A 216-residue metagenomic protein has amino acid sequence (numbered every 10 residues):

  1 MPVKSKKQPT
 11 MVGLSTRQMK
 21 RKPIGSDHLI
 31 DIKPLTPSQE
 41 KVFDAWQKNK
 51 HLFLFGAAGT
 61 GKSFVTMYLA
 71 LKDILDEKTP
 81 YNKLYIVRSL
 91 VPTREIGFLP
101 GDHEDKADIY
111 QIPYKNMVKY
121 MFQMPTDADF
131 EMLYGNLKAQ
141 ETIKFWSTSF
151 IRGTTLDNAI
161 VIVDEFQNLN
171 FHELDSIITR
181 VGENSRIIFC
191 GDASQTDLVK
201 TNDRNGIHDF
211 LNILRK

Functional and structural regions predicted by a protein language model:
P2-K4, M11-R21, G25-I30, P37-V163 (+1 more regions): Conserved helicase motor core of SF1/SF2 NTP-dependent helicases
